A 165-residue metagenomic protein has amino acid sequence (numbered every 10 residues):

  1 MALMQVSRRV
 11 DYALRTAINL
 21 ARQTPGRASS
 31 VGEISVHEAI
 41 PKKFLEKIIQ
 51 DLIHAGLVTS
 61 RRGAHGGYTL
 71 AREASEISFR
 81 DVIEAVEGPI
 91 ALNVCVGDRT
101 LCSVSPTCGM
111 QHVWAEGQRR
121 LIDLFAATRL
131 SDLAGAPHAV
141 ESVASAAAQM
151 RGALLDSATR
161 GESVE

Functional and structural regions predicted by a protein language model:
R8-I40, T59: N-terminal helix-turn-helix DNA-binding core of bacterial DNA-binding proteins
V36, I53-H54: Alpha-helical residues within the helix-turn-helix
K43: Key DNA-contact positions within bacterial/archaeal DNA-binding proteins
I49-Q50: Short, hydrophobic-biased segments on the C-terminal half of alpha helices that form "recognition helices"
G56-A71: Beta-hairpin "wing" of winged helix-turn-helix
F79, R99-E165: C-terminal regulatory/oligomerization modules of transcriptional regulators
